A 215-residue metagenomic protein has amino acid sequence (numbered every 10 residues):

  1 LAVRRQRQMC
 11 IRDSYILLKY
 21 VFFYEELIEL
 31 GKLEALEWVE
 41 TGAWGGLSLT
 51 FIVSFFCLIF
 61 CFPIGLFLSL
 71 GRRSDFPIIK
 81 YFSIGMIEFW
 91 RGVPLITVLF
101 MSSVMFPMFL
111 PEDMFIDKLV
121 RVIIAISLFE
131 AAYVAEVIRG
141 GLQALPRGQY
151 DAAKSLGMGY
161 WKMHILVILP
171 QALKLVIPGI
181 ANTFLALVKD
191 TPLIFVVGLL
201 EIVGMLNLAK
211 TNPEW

Functional and structural regions predicted by a protein language model:
L1-I11: Single conserved hydrophobic/aromatic residue that forms the stacking wall/gate of nucleotide- or nucleobase-binding
R4-R5, E37-G71, G92: Transmembrane alpha-helix signature in integral membrane proteins
S14-E26, G45-L49, C57: Transmembrane alpha-helices and immediately adjacent membrane-cytoplasm interface residues in multi-pass integral
E37-S54, V104-E130: Loop-to-helix entry region at the N-terminal start of transmembrane alpha-helices in multi-pass membrane transporters
A43, L47, F51, F82 (+4 more regions): Hydrophobic alpha-helical elements at and bordering transmembrane segments of multi-pass membrane proteins
M158-F195: Transmembrane alpha-helices
L187-W215: Glycine-rich helix-loop "coupling/hinge" segments at transmembrane-helix boundaries in multipass transporters
